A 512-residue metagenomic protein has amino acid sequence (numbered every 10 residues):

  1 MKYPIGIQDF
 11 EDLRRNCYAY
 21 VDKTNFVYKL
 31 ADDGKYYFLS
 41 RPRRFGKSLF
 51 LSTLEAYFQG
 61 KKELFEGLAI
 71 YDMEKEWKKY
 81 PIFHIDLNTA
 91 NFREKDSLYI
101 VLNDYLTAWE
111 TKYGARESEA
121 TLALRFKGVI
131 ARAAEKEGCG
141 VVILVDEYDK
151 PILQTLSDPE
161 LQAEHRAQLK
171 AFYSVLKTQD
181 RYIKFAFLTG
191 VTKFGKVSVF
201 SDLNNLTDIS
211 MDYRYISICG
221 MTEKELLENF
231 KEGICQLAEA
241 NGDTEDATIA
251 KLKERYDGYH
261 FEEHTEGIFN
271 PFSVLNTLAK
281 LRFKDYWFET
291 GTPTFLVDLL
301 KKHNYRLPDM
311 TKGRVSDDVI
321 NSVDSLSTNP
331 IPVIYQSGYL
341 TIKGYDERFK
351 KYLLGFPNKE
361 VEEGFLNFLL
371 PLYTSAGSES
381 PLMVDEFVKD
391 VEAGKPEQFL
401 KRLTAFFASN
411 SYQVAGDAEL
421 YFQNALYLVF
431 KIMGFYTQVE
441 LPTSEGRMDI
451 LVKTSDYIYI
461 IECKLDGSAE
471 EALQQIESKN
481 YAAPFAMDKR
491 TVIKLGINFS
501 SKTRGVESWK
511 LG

Functional and structural regions predicted by a protein language model:
M1-A418: Phosphate-binding site recognition
A133-E137, V429-S455: Active-site metal-binding core of divalent-cation-utilizing nuclease and nuclease-like domains
V142, Y457-Y459, I493: Structural motif
A163-A167, L465-A482: Mg2+/Mn2+-dependent nuclease catalytic core
F172-Q179, P332-L340, Y427-K431, Q475-L495: Metal-dependent nuclease catalytic cores in nucleic-acid-processing enzymes, especially RNase H-like/related
A405-Q438: Acidic-basic catalytic patches of nuclease active cores, encompassing PD-(D/E)XK and other metal-cofactor nuclease
L426, I450-L465, K479: Conserved catalytic cores of phosphodiester-cleaving nucleases, focusing on short active-site segments
P484, D488-G512: Domain-level recognition of nuclease-like catalytic cores that cleave nucleotide substrates
